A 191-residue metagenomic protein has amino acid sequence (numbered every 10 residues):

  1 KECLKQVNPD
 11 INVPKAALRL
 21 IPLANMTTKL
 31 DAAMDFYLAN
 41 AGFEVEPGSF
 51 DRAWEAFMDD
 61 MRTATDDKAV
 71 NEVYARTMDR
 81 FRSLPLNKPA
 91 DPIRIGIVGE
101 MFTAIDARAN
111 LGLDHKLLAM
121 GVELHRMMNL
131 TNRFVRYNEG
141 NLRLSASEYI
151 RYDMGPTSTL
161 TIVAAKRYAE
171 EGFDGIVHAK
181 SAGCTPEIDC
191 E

Functional and structural regions predicted by a protein language model:
K1-E191: An N-terminal assembly and electron-transfer interface module characteristic of large anaerobic redox and radical
